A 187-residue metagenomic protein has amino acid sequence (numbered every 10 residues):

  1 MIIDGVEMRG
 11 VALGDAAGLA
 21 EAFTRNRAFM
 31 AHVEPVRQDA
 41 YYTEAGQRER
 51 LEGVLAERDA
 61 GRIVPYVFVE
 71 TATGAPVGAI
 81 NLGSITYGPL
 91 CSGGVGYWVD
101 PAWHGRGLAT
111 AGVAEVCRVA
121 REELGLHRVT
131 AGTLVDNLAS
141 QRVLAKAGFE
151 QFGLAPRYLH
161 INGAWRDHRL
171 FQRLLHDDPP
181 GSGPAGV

Functional and structural regions predicted by a protein language model:
M1-G18, A22-H32, P65-V187: Acyl-donor (CoA/ACP) binding surface of acyl/acetyltransferases
A31-E52: Conserved GNAT-fold acetyl-CoA-binding loop/helix
D39-A40, E52-V67: A short helix-loop-beta-strand connector motif used in the catalytic cores of GNAT acetyltransferases and, in some
